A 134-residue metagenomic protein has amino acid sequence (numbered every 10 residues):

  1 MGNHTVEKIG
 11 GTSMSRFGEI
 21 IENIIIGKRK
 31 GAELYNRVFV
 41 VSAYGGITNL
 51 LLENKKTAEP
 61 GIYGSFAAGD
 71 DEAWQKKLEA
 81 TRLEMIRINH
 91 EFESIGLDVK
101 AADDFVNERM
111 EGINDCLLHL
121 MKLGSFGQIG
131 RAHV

Functional and structural regions predicted by a protein language model:
M1-H133: Nucleotide/pyrophosphate-binding catalytic subdomain
